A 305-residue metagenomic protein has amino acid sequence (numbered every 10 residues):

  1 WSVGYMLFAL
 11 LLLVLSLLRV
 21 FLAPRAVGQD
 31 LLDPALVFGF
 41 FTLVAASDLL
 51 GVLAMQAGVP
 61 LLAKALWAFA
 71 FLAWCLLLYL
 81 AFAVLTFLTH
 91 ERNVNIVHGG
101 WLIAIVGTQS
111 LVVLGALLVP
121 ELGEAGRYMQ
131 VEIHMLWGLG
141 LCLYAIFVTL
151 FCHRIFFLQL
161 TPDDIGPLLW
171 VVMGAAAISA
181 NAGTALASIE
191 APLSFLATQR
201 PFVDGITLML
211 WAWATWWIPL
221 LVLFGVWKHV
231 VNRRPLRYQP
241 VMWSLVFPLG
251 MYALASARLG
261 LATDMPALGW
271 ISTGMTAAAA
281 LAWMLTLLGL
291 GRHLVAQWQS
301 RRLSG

Functional and structural regions predicted by a protein language model:
W1-A70: Membrane helical hairpin/interfacial module
W1-Y5, F202-P219, Y238-P240: A loop-to-helix transmembrane entry motif
L7, W211-W213, G269-L285: Small-residue-rich transmembrane alpha-helices that serve as helix-helix interface/gating elements in multipass
G28-A35, V52-T108, V113-W137, L158-P162: Membrane-interface helix-loop-helix junctions at boundaries between adjacent transmembrane segments
A46-M55, Q109-E121, A176-A191, L249-D264: Hydrophobic alpha-helical transmembrane segments in multi-pass integral membrane proteins
H90-A104, Q159-G174, H229-P248: Membrane-helix boundary/juxtamembrane motif in polytopic membrane proteins
L122-Q130, E190-P201, V230-R234, S256-M275: Extracellular/periplasmic helix-loop-helix junctions in multi-pass membrane proteins
V148, C152-I155, A175, A182-G183 (+3 more regions): Predominantly late transmembrane helices and immediately cytosolic-facing juxtamembrane segments
